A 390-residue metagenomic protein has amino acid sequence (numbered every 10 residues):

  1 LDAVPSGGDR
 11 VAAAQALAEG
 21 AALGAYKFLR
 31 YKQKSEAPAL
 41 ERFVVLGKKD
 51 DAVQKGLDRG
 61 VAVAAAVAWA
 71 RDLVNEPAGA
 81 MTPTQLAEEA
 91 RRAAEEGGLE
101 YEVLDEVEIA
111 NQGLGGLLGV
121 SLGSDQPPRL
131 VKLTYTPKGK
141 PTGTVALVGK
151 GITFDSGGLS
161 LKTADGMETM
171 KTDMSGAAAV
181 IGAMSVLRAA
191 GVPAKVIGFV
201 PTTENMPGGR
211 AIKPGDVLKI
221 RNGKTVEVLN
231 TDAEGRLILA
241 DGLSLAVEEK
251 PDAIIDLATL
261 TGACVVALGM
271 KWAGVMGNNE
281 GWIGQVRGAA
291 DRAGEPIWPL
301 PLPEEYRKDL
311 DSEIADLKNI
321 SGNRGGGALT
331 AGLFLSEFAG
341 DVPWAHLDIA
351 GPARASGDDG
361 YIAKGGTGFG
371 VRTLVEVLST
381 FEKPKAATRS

Functional and structural regions predicted by a protein language model:
L1-G151, R389-S390: Short amphipathic alpha-helical segment within the helicase RecA-like ATPase core that mediates nucleic-acid
A87-S390: A generic structural signal for tightly packed, nonpolar segments enriched in small/aliphatic residues
